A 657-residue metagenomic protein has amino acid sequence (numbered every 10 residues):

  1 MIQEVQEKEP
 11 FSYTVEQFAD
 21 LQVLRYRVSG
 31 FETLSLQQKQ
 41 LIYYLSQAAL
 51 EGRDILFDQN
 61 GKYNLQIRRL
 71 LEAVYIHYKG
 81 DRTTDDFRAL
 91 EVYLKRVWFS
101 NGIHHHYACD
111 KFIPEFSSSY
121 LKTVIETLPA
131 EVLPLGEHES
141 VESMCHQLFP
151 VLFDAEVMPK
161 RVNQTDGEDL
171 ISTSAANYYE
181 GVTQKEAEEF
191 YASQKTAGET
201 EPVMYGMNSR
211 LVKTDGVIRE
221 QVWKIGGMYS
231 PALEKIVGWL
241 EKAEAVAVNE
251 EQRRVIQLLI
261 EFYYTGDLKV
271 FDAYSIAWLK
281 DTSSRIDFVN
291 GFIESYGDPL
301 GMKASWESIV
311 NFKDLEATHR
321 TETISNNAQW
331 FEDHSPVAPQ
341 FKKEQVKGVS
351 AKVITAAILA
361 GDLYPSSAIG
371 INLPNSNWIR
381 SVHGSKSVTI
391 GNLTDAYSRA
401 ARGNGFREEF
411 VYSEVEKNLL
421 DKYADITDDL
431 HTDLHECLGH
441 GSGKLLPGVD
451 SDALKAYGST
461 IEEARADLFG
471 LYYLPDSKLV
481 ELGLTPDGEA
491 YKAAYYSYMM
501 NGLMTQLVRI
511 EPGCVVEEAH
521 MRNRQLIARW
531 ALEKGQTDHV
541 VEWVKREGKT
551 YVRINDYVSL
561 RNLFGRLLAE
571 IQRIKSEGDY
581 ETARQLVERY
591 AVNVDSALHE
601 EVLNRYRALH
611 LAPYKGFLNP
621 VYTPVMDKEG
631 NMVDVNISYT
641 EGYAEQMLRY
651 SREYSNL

Functional and structural regions predicted by a protein language model:
V5-A73: N-terminal-proximal low-complexity accessory segments that begin disordered and transition into the first
R27, L56, L471-I574: Long, well-structured alpha-helical subdomains associated with metal-dependent extracellular/ecto-lumenal hydrolases
S35, N249, S459-D476: An active-site-proximal "capping" alpha-helix that borders the catalytic cofactor pocket
G102-K213, R219-N418, A424: Contiguous, non-catalytic segments that form substrate-binding/exosite surfaces or channel walls
A192-K195, D556, L560-L657: Extended, compositionally biased alpha-helical segments that mediate assembly or anchoring
E250-I256, F271, V449-D452, L479-Y496 (+1 more regions): Short, glycine/acidic-rich hinge or "gate" loops at secondary-structure transitions that mediate conformational
D425-L438: Short alpha-helix carrying the canonical HExxH Zn2+-binding catalytic motif
G443-A464: Post-HEXXH active-site segment of zinc metalloproteases
